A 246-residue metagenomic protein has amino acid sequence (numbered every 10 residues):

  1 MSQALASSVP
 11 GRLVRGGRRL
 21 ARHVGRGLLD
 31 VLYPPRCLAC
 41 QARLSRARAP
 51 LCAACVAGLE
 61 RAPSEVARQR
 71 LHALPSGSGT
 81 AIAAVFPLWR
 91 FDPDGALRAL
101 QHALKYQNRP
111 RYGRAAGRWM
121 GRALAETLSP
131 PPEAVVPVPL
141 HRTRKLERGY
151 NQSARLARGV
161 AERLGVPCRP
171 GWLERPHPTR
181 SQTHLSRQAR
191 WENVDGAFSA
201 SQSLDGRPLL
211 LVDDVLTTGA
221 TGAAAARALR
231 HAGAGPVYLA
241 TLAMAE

Functional and structural regions predicted by a protein language model:
M1-E246: Glycine-rich phosphate/pyrophosphate-handling loop used in enzymes and phosphotransfer proteins
